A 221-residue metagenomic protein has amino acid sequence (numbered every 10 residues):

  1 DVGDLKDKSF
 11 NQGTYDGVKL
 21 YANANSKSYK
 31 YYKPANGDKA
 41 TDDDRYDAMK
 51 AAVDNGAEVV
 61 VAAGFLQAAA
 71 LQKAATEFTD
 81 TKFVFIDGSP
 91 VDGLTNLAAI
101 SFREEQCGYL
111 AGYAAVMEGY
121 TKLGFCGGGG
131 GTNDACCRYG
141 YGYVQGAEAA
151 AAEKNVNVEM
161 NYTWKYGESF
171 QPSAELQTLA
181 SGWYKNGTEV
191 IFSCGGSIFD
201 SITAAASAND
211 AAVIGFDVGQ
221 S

Functional and structural regions predicted by a protein language model:
D1-S221: A residue-level marker of the well-folded mature domains of exported/periplasmic proteins
